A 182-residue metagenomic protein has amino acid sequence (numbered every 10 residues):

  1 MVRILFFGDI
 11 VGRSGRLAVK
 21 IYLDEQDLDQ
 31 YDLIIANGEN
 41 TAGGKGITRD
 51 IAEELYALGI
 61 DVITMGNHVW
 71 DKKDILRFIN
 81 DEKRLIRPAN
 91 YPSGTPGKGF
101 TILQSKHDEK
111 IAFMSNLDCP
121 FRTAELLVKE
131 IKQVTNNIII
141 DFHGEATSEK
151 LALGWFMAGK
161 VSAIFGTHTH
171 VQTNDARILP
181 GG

Functional and structural regions predicted by a protein language model:
M1-G182: Acidic, metal/ion-coordinating pockets
